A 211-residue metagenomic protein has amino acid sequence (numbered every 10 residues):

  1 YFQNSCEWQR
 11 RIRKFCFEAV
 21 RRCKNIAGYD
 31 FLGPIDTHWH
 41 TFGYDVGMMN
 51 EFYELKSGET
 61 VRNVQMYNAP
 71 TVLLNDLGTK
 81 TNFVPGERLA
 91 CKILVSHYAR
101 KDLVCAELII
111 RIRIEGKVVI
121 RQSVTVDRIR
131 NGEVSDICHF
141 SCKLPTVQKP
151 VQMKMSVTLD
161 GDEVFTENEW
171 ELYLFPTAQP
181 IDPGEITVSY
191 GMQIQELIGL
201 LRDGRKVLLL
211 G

Functional and structural regions predicted by a protein language model:
Y1-E107: Substrate-binding clefts and catalytic carboxylate motifs of secreted carbohydrate-active enzymes
G86-R128, S135-K143, P150-D162: Beta-strand-rich binding/interaction modules
V134-H139, Q148, E169-L174, A178: Extracellular/periplasmic loop regions
D162-N168: Short, exposed coil/turn segments at beta-strand boundaries within extracellular/luminal domains
W170-M192: Low-complexity, Pro/Ser/Thr- and charge-rich linker/hinge segments at domain boundaries
Q193-G211: A glycine-rich, often tryptophan-bearing local segment used as a flexible ligand/cofactor-contacting loop or short
